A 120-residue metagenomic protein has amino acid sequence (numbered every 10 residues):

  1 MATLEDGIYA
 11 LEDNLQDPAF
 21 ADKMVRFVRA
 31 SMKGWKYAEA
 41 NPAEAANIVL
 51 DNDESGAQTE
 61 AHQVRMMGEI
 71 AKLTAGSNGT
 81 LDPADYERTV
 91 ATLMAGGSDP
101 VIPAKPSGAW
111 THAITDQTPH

Functional and structural regions predicted by a protein language model:
M1, I8, G79: Residues that recognize and position ribonucleotide moieties
M1-L4, Y86: Short Pro/Gly-enriched coil loops immediately N-terminal to beta-strands
L4-A21: A bilobed periplasmic-binding-protein/Venus flytrap-type ligand-binding module shared by bacterial periplasmic
D6, D17, M67-E69, H112 (+1 more regions): Extracytoplasmic/periplasmic mature domains of Sec-exported, cell-envelope-associated bacterial proteins
E12-D17, L81, P119-H120: Short, structured secondary-structure boundary patches
D13, G79, G108, H112: Flexible, active-site-adjacent loop/turn segments at secondary-structure boundaries
D17-G96: Secondary-structure end/capping motifs
E87-H120: Conserved C-terminal helix/tail region of periplasmic/extracytoplasmic solute-binding proteins
